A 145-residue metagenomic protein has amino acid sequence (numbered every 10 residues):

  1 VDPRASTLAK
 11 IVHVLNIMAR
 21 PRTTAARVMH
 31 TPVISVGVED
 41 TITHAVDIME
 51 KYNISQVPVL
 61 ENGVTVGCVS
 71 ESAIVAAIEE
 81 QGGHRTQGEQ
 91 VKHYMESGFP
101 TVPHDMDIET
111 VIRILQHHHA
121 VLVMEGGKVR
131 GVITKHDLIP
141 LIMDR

Functional and structural regions predicted by a protein language model:
D2-P21: DNA major-groove recognition helix of helix-turn-helix/homeodomain DNA-binding modules
S6, R22-T23, D40, V69 (+3 more regions): Short beta-to-alpha loop/turn elements within the nucleotide-binding domains of ABC transporters
L8, H30, E71, E96 (+3 more regions): ATP/adenylate-binding site constellation spanning eukaryotic-like Ser/Thr protein kinases, ABC-transporter
P21-V33, Q87-G98: Bateman (tandem CBS) regulatory domains
A25-H84: Conserved small-residue-rich
S35-N53, L60-E61, P100-H119, V123-E125 (+2 more regions): The conserved cystathionine-beta-synthase
G67-S72, V121, V132-L138: Short hydrophobic beta-strand motif reused across regulatory alpha/beta modules
I74-G88, L138-R145: A short, polar/charged loop-to-alpha-helix boundary motif
